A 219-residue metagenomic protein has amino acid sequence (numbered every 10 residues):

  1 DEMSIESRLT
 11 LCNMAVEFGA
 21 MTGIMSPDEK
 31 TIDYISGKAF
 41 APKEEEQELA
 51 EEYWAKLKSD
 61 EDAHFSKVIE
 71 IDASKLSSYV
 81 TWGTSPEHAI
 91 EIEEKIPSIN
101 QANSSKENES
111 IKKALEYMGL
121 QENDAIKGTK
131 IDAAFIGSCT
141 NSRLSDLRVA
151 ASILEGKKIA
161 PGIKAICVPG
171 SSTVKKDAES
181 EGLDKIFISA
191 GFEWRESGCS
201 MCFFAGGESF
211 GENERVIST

Functional and structural regions predicted by a protein language model:
D1-T219: Fe-S-dependent hydro-lyases/dehydratases of central metabolism
